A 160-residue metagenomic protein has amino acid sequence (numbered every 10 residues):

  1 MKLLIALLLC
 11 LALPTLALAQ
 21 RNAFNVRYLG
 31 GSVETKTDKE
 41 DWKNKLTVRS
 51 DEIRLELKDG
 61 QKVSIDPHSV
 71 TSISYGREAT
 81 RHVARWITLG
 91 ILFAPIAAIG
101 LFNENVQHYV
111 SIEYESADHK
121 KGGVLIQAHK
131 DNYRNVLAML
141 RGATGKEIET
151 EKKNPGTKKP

Functional and structural regions predicted by a protein language model:
M1-I5: Bacterial N-terminal signal peptides that target proteins for export
A6-P14: Bacterial N-terminal signal peptides
C10, T37, L46, L101-N103 (+1 more regions): Sterically constrained small-residue positions within well-ordered secondary structures of folded domains
T15-E52: Anionic N-terminal interaction surfaces
Q20-N22, T71-P160: Acidic, Ser/Thr- and proline-rich intrinsically disordered linker/docking segments of eukaryotic scaffolds
V26, E52-E56, V110-Y114: Short polybasic amphipathic segments
K39-D41, K58-G60, A117-K121: Glycine-centered tight beta-turn/hairpin loop motif at sheet-sheet or coil-to-beta transitions
T47-A84: Add "or lipid-surface remodeling" -> "...that mediate pore formation, membrane permeabilization, membrane fusion
